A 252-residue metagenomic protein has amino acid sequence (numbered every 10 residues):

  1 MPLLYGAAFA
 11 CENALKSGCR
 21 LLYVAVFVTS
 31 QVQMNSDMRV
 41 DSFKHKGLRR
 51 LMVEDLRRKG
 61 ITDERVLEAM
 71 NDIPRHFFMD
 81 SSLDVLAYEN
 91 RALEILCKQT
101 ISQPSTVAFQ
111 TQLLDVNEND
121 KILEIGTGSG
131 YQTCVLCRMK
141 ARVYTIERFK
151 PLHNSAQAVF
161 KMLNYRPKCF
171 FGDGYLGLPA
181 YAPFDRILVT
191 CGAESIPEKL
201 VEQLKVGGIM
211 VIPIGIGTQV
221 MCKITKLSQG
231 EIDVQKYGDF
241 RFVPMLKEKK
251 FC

Functional and structural regions predicted by a protein language model:
Y5, Y23, Q31-Q33: Low-complexity, intrinsically disordered or signal/transmembrane-proximal segments
N35-L123, M139, L152-N154, G238-M245: Class I SAM-dependent transferase core
N35-L48, M52, F184, E202-K205 (+1 more regions): SAM/dcSAM-binding transferase cores
D115-D233: Conserved nucleotide-cofactor-binding alpha/beta core module
